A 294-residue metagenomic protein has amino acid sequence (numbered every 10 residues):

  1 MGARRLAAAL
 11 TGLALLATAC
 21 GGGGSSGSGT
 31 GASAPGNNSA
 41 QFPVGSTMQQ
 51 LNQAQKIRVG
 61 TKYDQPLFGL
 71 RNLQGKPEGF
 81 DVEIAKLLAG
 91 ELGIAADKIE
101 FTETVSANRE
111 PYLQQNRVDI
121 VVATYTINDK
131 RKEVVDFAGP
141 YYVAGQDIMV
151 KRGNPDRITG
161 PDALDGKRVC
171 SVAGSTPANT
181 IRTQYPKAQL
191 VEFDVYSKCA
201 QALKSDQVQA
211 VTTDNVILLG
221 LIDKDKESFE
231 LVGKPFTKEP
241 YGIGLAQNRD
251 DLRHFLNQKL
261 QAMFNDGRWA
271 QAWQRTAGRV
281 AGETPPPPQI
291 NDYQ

Functional and structural regions predicted by a protein language model:
L16-A19: C-terminal motif of bacterial Sec signal peptides marking the signal peptidase cleavage site
G21-G24: Bacterial signal peptide processing site
T30-V121: Extracytoplasmic small-molecule ligand-binding "clamshell" domains of the periplasmic binding protein/Venus flytrap
I57-T61, E78, P161-G174: Short loop->beta-strand "edge-of-pocket" segments that line small-molecule binding or catalytic clefts across diverse
Y63, V143-V150, L219-L260, V280-Q294: Periplasmic-binding protein-like
I99-A163: Acidic, polar ligand-binding/catalytic clefts
I99-P111, D156, A173, V191-Q201 (+1 more regions): Short helix-initiation/N-cap motifs at beta->coil->alpha
N108, T124-E133, R182-T183, K204-K238: A ligand-binding cleft/hinge motif common to bilobed small-molecule-binding domains
